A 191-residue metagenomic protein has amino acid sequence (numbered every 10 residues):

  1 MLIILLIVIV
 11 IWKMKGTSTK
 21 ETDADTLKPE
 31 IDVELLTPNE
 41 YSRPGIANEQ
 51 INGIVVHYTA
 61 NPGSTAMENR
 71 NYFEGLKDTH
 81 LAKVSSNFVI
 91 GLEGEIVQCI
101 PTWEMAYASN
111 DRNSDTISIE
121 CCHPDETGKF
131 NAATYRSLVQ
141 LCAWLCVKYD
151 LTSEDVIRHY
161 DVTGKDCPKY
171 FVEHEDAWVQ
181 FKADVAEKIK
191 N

Functional and structural regions predicted by a protein language model:
M1-N110: N-terminal catalytic cores of peptidoglycan-degrading enzymes
I11-D32, P124-N191: Basic/polar, cationic surfaces and motifs that engage anionic cell-wall and phosphate/carboxylate ligands
E49, L81, R112, T127-Y135: Solvent-exposed, acidic/flexible segments
V55, S118-E120, I157: Soluble periplasmic/extracytoplasmic beta-strand elements of cell-envelope proteins
T59-A60, R112, E120-E126: Cell-envelope and extracellular/periplasmic
F73-T79, Y107-S109, T116-I119, R136-Q140 (+1 more regions): Short, low-complexity, polar/charged sequence segments that are solvent-exposed and flexible
S85-I90, T116-H123: Catalytic nucleophile-His microenvironment captured as a short glycine-rich beta-strand/loop that brackets
